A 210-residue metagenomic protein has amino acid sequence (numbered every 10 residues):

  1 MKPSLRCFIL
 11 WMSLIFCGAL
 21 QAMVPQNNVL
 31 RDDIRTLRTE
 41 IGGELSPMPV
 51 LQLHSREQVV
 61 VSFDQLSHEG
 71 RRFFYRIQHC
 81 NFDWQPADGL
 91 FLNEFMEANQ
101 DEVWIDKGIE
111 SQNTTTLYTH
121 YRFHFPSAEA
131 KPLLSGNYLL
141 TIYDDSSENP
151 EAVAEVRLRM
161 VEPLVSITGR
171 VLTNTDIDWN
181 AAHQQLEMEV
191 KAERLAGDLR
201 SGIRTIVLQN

Functional and structural regions predicted by a protein language model:
M1-Q26: Bacterial Sec-dependent N-terminal signal peptides
R31-N81, D178-A192: Contiguous beta-strand segments within globular domains
E69-N99, D198-N210: Extended low-complexity, serine/threonine- and proline-enriched intrinsically disordered segments
F82-W84, A130, D144-V153: Short acidic/polar inter-strand loop motif in beta-rich domains
E97-Y118: Extended, solvent-exposed segments with strong compositional bias
L117-D145: Ligand-binding face of N-terminal immunoglobulin V-set domains in extracellular IgSF glycoproteins
E155-R159: C-terminal edge beta-strand
M160-H183: Low-complexity, Pro/Ser/Thr- and charge-rich linker/hinge segments at domain boundaries
